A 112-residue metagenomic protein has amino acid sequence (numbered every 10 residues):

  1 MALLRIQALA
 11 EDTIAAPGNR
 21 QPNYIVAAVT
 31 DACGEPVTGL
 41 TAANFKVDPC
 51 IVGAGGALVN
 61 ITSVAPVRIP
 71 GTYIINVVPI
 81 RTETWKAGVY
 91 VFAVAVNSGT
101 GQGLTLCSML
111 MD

Functional and structural regions predicted by a protein language model:
M1-I6: Proline/serine/threonine-rich low-complexity linkers at boundaries of modular beta-sandwich domains
A8-A15, L58-R68: Short amphipathic beta-strand and strand-loop transition segments with alternating hydrophobic
A10-P36: Beta-strand-rich structural segments
Y24-A28, I74-N76, V91-A93: Beta-strand secondary-structure signal
G34-V59: Short, surface-exposed alpha-helix to beta-strand junction/turn motifs within ectodomains of secreted and cell-envelope
V67-W85: Aromatic sugar-binding surface patches on proteins that engage polysaccharides or sugar-phosphate polymers
E83-G99: Short, aromatic- and glycine-rich surface loops/edge beta-strands on solvent-exposed regions
S98-D112: Edge beta-strands of extracellular beta-sandwich domains
